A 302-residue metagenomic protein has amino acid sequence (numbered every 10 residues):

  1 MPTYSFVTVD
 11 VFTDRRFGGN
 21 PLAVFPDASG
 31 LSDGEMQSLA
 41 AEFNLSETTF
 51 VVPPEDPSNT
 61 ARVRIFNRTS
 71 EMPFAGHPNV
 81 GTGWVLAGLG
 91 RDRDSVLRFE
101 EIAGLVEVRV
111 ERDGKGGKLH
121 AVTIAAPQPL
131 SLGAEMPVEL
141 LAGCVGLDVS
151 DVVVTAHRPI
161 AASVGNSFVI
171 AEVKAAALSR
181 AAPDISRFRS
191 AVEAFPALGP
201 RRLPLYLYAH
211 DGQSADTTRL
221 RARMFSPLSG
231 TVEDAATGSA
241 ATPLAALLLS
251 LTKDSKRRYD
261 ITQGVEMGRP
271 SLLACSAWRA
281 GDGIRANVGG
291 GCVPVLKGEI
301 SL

Functional and structural regions predicted by a protein language model:
M1-F74, V80-L302: Active-site proximal loop and beta-alpha junction motif in alpha/beta enzyme cores
